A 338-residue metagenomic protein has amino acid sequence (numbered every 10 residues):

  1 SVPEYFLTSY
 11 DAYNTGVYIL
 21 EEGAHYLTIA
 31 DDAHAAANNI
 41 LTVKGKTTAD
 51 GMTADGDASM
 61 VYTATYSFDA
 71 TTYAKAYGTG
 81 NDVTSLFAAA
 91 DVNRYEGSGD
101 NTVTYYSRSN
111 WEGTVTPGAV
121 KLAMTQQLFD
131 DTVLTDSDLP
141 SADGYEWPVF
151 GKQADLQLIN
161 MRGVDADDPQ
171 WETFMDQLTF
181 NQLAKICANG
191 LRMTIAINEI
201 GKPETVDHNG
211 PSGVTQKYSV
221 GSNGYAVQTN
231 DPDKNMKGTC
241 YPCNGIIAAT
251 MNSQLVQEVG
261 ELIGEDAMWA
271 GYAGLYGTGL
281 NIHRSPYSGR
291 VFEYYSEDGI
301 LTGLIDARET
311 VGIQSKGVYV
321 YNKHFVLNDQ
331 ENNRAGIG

Functional and structural regions predicted by a protein language model:
S1-Y10, E21-T28, A33, N81-G338: Glycoside hydrolase catalytic-domain context in secreted enzymes
P3-L86: Terminal connector regions
